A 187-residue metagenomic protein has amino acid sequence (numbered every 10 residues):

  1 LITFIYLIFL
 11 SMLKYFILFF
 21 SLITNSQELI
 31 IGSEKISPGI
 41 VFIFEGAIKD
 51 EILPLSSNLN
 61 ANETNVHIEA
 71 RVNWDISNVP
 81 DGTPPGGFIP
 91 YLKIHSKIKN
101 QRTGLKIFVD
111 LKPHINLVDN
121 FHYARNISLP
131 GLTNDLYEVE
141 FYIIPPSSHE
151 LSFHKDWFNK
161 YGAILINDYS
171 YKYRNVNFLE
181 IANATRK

Functional and structural regions predicted by a protein language model:
L13-I23: Sec-dependent N-terminal signal peptides
Q27-N62: Short, compositionally biased P/S/T/A/G/V-rich stretches that sit at domain boundaries
I68-G86: Short amphipathic, basic-aromatic surface patches that mediate peripheral association with negatively charged
F108-N116: Solvent-exposed serine/threonine-rich low-complexity stretches and specific carbohydrate-binding patches
L117-N126: Aromatic sugar-binding surface patches on proteins that engage polysaccharides or sugar-phosphate polymers
Y123, L132-Y142: A short tyrosine-centered beta-strand micro-motif
I144-F153: Short acidic/polar inter-strand loop motif in beta-rich domains
S152-R186: Short beta-strand elements
